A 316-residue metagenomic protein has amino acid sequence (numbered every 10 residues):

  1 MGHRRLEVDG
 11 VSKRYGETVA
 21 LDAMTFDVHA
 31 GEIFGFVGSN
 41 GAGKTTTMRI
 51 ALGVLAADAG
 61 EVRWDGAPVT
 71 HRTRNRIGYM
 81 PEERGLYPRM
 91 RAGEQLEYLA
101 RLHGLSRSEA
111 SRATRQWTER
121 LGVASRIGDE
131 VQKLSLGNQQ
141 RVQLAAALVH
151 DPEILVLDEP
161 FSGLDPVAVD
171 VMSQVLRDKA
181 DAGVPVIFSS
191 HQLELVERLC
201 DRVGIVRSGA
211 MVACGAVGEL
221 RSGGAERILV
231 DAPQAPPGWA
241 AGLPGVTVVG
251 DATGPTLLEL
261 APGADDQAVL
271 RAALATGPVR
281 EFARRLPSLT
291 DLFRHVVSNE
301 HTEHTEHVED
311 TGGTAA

Functional and structural regions predicted by a protein language model:
H3-L6, K13-R207, A213: ABC transporter nucleotide-binding domains
D9, D231, A283-R285: Solvent-exposed beta-strand sheet faces enriched in polar/charged residues
T73, R221-G224, V296: Short, flexible helix/strand-to-coil boundary loops that buttress conserved ligand/catalytic motifs in alpha/beta
R84, P244-T247, G277: Structural motif
V171-L260: ABC transporter nucleotide-binding domain
A261-A316: C-terminal coupling/interaction segments
